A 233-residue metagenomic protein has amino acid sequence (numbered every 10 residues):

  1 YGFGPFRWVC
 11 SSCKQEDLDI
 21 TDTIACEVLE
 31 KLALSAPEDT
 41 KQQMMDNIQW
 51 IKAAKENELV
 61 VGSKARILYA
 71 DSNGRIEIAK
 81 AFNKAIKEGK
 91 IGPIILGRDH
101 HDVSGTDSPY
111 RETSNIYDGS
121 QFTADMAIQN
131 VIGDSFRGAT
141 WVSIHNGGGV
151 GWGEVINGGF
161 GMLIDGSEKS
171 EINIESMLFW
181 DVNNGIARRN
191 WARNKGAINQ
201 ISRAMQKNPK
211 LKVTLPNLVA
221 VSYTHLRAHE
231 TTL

Functional and structural regions predicted by a protein language model:
Y1-A124, I128, F136-R137, W141: Patatin-like phospholipase A catalytic core
P93-G97, F160-L163, H225: Ordered hydrophobic segments in well-structured contexts
T123-A127, D134-S135, A139-W141, N146-N194: Catalytic or ion-translocation cores adjacent to nucleophile or general acid/base/metal-coordination motifs in diverse
G147, T232-L233: Intrinsically disordered, low-complexity Ser/Thr/Pro-rich tracts
A187-V213: Conserved catalytic alpha/beta cores of large enzymes that bind or transform nucleotide phosphates and polynucleotides
T224-T231: Conserved small/polar residues in nucleotide/adenosyl-binding loops
